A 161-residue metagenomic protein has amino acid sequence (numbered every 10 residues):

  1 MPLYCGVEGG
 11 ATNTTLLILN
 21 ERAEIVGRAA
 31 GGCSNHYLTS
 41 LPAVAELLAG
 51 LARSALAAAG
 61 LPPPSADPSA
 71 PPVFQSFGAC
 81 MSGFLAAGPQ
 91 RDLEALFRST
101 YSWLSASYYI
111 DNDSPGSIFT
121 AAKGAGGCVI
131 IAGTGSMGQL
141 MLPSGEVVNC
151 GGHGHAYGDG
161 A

Functional and structural regions predicted by a protein language model:
M1-P2, W103-A106, K123-G127, S144-E146: Short coil/turn connectors at secondary-structure junctions
P2-E8, F74-G78, Y109, G127-I131 (+1 more regions): Short glycine-aspartate micro-motif
L3-S54, E146-V148, G152-G154: Short glycine-rich, Thr/Ser-proximal phosphate-binding strand/loop in the N-terminal lobe of ATP-dependent enzymes
T14-I18, F119, I130, S136-M141: Short beta-strand scaffold segments in enzyme catalytic cores
S40, G126, M137-A161: Glycine/GP-enriched mid-protein hinge/lid loop-to-helix segment characteristic of carbohydrate kinases
L56-Y101, A106-Y109, F119-A122: Short beta-strand-loop/turn "lid" adjacent to the catalytic site in phosphate-handling enzymes
S99-T100, I131, M141, C150: Active-site phosphate-binding/coordination module
S107-N112, I130-A132, N149-C150: General beta-strand structural signal in soluble alpha/beta enzymes
